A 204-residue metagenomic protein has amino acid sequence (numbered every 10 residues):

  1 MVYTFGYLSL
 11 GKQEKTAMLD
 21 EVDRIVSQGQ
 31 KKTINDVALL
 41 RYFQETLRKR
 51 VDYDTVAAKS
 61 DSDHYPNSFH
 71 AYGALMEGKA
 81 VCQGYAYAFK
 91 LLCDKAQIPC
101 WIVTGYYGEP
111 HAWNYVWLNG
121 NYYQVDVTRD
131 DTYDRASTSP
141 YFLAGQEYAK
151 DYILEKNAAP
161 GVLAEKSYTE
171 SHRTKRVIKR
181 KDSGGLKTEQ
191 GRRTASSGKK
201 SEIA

Functional and structural regions predicted by a protein language model:
M1-R24, A204: Linear, non-domain "peripheral" regions
Y7, G11, T33-N35, L39 (+4 more regions): Intrinsic-disorder/low-complexity, polar/charged segments
Q13, E77-A80, T104: Alpha-helix capping and helix-loop boundary segments enriched in small/acidic/polar residues
E14-A74: Secondary-structure boundary elements
A71-Y85: A short, highly charged nucleic-acid-interacting micro-segment common to nuclease and nuclease-linked defense proteins
Q83-A149: Hydrophobic/aromatic-rich core segments of domains that either
N121-A204: His-Asp-centered catalytic microenvironments across diverse enzyme cores, prominently the transglutaminase-like
